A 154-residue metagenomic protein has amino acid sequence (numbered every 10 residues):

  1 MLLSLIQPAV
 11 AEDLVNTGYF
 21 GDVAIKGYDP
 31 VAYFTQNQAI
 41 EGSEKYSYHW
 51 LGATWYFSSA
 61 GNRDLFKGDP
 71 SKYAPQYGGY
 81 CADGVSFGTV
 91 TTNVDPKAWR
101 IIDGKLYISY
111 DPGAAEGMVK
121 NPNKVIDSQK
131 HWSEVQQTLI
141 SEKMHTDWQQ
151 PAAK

Functional and structural regions predicted by a protein language model:
M1-S4: Gram-negative bacterial Sec-dependent N-terminal signal peptides
I6-P8: N-terminal signal peptide c-region/cleavage motif recognized by signal peptidases
V10-K154: Charged, low-complexity intrinsically disordered segments
